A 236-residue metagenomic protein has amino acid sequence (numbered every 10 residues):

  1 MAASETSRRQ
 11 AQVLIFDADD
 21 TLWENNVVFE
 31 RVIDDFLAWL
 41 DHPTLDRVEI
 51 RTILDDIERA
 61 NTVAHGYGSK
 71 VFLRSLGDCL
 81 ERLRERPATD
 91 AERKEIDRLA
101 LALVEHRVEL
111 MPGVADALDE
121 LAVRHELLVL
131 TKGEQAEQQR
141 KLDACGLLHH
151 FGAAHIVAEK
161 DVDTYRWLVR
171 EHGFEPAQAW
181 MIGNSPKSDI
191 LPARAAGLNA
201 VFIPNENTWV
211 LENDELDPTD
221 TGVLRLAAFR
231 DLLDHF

Functional and structural regions predicted by a protein language model:
M1-Q12, A115, D119, E134-F236: Asp-based, Mg2+/Mn2+-dependent phosphohydrolase catalytic module
A2-F16, T21-I53: Active-site neighborhood of HAD-like aspartate-dependent phosphohydrolases
F29-L37, L73, G77, Q135: An amphipathic alpha-helix signature
D35, W39, A117-R124: A short, Lys/Arg-enriched amphipathic alpha-helix followed by its capping loop at the start of a domain
D55-A102: A metal-dependent, Asp-based hydrolase signature
K94-L118, L127: Long amphipathic N-terminal alpha/beta scaffold segment
R124-H125, G197: Glycine-centered short loops/turns at secondary-structure junctions
T131: Conserved phosphate-coupling serine/threonine residues in phosphotransfer and NTP-handling enzymes
